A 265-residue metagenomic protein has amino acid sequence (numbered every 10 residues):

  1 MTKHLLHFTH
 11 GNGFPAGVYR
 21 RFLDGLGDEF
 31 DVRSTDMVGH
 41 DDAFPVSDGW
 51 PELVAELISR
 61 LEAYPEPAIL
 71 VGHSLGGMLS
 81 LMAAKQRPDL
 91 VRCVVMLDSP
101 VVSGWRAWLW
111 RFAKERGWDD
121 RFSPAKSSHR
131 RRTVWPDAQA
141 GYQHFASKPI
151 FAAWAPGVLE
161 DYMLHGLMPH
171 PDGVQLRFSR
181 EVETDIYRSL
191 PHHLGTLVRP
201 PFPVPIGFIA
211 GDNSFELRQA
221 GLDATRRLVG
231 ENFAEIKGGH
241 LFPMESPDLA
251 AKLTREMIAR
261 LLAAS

Functional and structural regions predicted by a protein language model:
T2-F44, R60, E66: Conserved HGGG/HGGXW glycine-rich cap/lid loop of the alpha/beta-hydrolase fold
H7-G11, H73, A210: The conserved beta1-alpha1 loop
R33-V71, V101, W110-A113, K252: Active-site loop/oxyanion-hole signature of alpha/beta-hydrolase fold enzymes
P67-L109: Conserved hydrolase catalytic core segment
V94-V134, R218: Flexible "cap/lid" loop of the alpha/beta hydrolase fold
P156-T196: Hydrophobic, aromatic-rich cap/lid helix
L197-G238: Conserved loop-alpha-helix segment in the C-terminal half of the alpha/beta-hydrolase fold that carries the catalytic
G238-A251: Catalytic histidine-centered segment of alpha/beta-hydrolase-like enzymes
